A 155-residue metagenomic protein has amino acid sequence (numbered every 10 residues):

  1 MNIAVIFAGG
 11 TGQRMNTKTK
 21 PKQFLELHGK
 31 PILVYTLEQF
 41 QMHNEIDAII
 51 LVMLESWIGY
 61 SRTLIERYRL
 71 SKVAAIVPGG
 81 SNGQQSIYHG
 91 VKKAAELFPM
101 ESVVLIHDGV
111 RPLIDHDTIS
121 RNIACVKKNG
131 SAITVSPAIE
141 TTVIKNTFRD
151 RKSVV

Functional and structural regions predicted by a protein language model:
N2-I58: N-terminal glycine-rich phosphate-binding loop and ensuing alpha1 helix
A4-I6, L51, I106, S131-T134: Structural beta-sheet core signal
I6, L33, G90, D108 (+1 more regions): Residue-level signal for inorganic ion chemistry
G10-Q13, E55-W57, N82, G109-P112 (+1 more regions): Short glycine-rich anion-binding loops that position phosphate/pyrophosphate groups of nucleotides and phosphorylated
F24, I76, S131-A132: Conserved beta-strand scaffold positions in the cores of enzyme catalytic domains, especially in NTP/NDP-utilizing
V34-E101: Conserved N-terminal catalytic core of the sugar/cofactor nucleotidyltransferase
F98-V110: Short beta-strand-to-loop acidic/aromatic patch adjacent to the donor-nucleotide binding site
L113-V155: Conserved core of the sugar-phosphate nucleotidyltransferase
